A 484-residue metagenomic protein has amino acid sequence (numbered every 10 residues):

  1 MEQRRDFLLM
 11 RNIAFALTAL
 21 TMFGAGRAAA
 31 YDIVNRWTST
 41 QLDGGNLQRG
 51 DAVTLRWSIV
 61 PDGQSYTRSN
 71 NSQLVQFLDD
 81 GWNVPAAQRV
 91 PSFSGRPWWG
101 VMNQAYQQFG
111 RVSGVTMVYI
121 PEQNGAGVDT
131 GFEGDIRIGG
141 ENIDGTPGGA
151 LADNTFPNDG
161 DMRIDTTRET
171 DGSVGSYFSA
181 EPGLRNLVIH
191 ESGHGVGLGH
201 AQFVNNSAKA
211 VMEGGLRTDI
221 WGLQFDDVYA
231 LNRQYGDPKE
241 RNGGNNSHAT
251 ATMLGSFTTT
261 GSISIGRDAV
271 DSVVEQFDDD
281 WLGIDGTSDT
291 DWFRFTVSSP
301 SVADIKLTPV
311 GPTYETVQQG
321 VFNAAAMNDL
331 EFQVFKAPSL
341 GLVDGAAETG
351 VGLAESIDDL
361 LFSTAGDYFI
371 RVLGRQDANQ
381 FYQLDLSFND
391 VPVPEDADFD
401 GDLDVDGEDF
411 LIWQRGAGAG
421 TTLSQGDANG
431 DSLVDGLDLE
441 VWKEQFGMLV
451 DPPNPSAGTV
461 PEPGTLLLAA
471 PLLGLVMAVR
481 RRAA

Functional and structural regions predicted by a protein language model:
M1-M10, A483-A484: N-terminal secretory signal peptides that target proteins for export/translocation
M10-A30, N389-F399, L403-V405, W413 (+4 more regions): Short, threonine-centered small-residue motifs that mark membrane-proximal processing/anchoring sites and TM-junction
G26-D304, T316-Q319, L330-F335, L342 (+4 more regions): Zinc-dependent metalloendopeptidases
G100-Q108, E181, R185-N186, G195 (+4 more regions): Alpha-helical segments with a strong preference for the paired helices of cellulosomal dockerin domains
V310-M327: Extended, low-complexity, turn-rich repeat/linker tracts enriched in Gly/Pro/Ser/Thr and Asp/Glu that occur
L353-F362: Beta-sandwich interaction modules
I370-A378: Short beta-strand-plus-loop segments that form exposed binding edges in beta-rich domains
V476-A484: C-terminal membrane-anchoring or membrane-association module
